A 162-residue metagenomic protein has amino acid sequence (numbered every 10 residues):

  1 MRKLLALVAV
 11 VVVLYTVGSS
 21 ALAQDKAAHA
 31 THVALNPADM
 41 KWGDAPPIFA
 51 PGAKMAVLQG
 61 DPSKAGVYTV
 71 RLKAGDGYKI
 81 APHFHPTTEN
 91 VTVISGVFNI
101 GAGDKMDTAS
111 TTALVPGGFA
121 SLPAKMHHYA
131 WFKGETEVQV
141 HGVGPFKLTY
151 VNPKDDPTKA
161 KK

Functional and structural regions predicted by a protein language model:
M1-L4: Positively charged n-region of N-terminal signal peptides that target proteins for export
A6-V17: Bacterial N-terminal signal peptides
L22-Y68, D155-K162: A short, N-terminal "cap"/entry segment at the start of jelly-roll beta-barrel domains of the cupin/DSBH fold
T31-V33, A109-T112, Y129-K162: Double-stranded beta-helix
A50-A53, A65-V67, P86-T88, K125 (+1 more regions): Extracytoplasmic
L58, G117, V138: Divalent metal-coordination and catalytic microenvironments
D61-S63, G77, F98, D104-K125: Short acidic-glycine-tyrosine-enriched beta hairpin
G75-Y78, F84-K105: Glycine- and acidic-residue-biased ligand/ion/polar-headgroup-sensing regions
